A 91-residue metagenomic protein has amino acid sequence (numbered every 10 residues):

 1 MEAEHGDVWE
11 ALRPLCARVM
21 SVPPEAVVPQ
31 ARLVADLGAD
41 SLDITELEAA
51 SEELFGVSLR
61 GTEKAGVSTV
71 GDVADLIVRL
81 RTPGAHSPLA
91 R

Functional and structural regions predicted by a protein language model:
M1-A49, E53-R91: Phosphopantetheine-dependent thiolation modules in NRPS/PKS and related acyl-activating systems
